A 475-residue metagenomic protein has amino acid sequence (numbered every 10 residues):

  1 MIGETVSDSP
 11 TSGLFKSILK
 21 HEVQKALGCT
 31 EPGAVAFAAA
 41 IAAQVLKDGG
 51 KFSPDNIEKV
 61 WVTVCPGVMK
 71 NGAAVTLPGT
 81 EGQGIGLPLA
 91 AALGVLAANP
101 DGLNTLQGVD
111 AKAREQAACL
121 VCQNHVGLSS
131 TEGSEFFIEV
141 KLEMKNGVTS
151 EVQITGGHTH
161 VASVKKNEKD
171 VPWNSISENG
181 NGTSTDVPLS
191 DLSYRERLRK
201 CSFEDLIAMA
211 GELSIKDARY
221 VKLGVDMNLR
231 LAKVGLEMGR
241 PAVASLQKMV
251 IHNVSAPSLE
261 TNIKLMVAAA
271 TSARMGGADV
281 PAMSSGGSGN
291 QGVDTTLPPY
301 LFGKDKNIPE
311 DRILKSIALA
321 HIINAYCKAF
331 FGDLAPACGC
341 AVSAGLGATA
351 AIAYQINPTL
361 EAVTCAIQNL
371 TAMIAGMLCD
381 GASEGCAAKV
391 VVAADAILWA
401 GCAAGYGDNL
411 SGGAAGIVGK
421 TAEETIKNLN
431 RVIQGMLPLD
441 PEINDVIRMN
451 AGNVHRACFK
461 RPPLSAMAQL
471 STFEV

Functional and structural regions predicted by a protein language model:
I2-S17, P54-V68, P257-G277, E310-K328 (+1 more regions): Acidic-glycine-rich active-site phosphate/pyrophosphate-binding loop
G3, S7, S12, A26-T30 (+11 more regions): A structural signal for small-residue-enriched, beta-sheet-centric alpha/beta enzyme cores and oligomeric scaffold folds
V23-I41, G277-L297, G339-S343: Conserved phosphate/anionic-ligand binding catalytic regions in large, soluble enzymes, centered on
P32-G50, G292-P309, T349-N357: Alpha-helical support elements that line or immediately flank enzyme active sites and cofactor-binding pockets
G49-K59, G102-Q107, L128-S130, K216-K222 (+7 more regions): Flexible, glycine/charged-enriched surface loops at secondary-structure junctions
N56-N104, Q116-V126, R312-L360, A366 (+1 more regions): A structural-propensity feature for long, helix-poor, extended segments
C122-G277, I443-L464, E474: Signature of multi-pass transmembrane helix bundles
N253-T261, L265, R274-I308: Membrane-embedded translocation segments of transport machinery
